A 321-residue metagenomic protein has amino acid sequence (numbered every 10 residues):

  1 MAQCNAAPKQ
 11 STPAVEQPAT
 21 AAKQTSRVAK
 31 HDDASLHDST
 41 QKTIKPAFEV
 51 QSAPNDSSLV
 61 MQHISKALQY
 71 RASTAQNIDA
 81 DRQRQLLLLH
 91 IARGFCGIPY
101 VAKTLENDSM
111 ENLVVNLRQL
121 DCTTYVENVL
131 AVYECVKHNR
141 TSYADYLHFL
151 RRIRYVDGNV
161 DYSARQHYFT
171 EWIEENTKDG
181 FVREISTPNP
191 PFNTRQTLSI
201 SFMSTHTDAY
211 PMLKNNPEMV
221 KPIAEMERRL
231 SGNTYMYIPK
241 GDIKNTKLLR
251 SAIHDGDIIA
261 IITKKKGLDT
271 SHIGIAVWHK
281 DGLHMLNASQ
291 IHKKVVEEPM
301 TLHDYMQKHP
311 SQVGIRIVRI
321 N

Functional and structural regions predicted by a protein language model:
M1-P18, A22-T25, A29, S35-L36: Bacterial Sec-dependent N-terminal signal peptides
V60-A75, Y100-N112: Acidic/histidine-rich, surface-exposed loop or edge segments in extracytoplasmic proteins
R84-C96, Y100, L105: Sequence/structural signature of beta-propeller domains
I98-M236, W278, N287-Q290: Acidic/His-rich structured neighborhood in mature extracellular/periplasmic domains
I238-L249, T263: Short alpha-helix capping/helix-loop boundary micro-motifs
A252-I253: Short, well-ordered loop/turn sites that connect or cap secondary structure elements
D257-N321: C-terminal soluble interaction/assembly domains
